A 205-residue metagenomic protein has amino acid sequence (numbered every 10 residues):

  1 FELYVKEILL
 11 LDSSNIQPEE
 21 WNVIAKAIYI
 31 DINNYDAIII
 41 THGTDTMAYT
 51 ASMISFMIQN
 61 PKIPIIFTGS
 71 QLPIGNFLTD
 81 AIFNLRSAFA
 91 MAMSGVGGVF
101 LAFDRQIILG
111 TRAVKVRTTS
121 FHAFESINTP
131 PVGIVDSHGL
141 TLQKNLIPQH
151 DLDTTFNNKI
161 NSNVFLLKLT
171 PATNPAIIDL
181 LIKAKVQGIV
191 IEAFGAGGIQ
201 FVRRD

Functional and structural regions predicted by a protein language model:
F1, L109-A196, F201-V202: Accessory alpha-helical/coil subdomains and C-terminal extensions that flank or cap enzyme catalytic cores
F1-Y29: ATP/NTP phosphate-donor binding region
D12-N15, I74-G75, A196-I199: Short, small-residue-enriched loops and turns at beta-alpha junctions that line or gate enzyme active sites
E20, A81-N84, V202-D205: Charged helix-capping and loop-helix junction motifs
D36-A37, G188: Structural motif
I40-H42, I66-G69, F100-R105, K168 (+1 more regions): Short beta-strand segments
G43-K62, I199-D205: Short Gly/Thr/Asp-enriched flexible loops that form oxyanion-binding sites at enzyme active sites
F67-D136: Internal gly/pro-rich beta-alpha loop/helix module that stabilizes soluble enzyme cofactors or their anionic handles
